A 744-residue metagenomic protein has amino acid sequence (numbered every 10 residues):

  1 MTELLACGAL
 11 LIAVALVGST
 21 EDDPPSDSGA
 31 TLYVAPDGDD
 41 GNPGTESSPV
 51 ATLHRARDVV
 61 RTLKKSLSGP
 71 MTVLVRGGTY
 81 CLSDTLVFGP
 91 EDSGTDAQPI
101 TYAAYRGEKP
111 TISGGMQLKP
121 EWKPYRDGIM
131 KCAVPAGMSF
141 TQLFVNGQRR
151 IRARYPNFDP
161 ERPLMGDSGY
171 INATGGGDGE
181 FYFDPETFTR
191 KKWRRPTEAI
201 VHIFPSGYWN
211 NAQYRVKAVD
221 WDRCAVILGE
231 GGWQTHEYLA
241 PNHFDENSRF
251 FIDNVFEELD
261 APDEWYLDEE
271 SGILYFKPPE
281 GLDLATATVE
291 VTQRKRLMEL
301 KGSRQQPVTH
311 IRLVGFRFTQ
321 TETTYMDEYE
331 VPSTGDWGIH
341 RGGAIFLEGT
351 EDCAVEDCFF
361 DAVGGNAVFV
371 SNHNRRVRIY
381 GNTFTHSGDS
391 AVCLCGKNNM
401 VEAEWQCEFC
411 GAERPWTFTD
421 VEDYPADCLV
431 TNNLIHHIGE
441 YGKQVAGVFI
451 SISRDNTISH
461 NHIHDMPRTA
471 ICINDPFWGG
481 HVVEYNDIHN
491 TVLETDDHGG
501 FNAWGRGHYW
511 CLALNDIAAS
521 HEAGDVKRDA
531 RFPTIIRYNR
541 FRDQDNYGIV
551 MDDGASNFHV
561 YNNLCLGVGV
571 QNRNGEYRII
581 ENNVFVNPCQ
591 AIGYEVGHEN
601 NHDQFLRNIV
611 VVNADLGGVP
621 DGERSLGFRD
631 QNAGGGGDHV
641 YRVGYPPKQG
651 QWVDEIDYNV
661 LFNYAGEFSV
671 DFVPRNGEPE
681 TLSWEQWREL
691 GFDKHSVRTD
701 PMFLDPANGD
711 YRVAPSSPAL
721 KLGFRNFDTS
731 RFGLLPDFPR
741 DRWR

Functional and structural regions predicted by a protein language model:
A6, L10-S28: Bacterial Sec-dependent signal peptides at the C-terminal "C-region" and cleavage site
G29-F359, M400-T419, Q649, N676-T699 (+1 more regions): Extracellular polysaccharide-degrading/modifying enzymes targeting complex plant/algal/animal polysaccharides
A30, G69-M71, G78, D84 (+23 more regions): The right-handed parallel beta-helix/beta-solenoid scaffold, focusing on the short coil/turn and N-cap positions
L74, C81, V87, T101-A103 (+22 more regions): Extracellular beta-strand solenoid repeats
S83-P90, A97, T101, N557-N708: Predominantly extracellular beta-rich ligand-binding scaffolds that present long acidic/polar faces for carbohydrate
D84-T85, E322-E328, G364-V370, G388-L394 (+11 more regions): Short glycine/acidic-rich loop motifs that flank beta-strands on beta-rich extracellular proteins
C132-V134, D178, P241-F256, V331-G342 (+5 more regions): Surface-exposed acidic, glycine/proline-enriched linker/cap segments that occur as 15-30-residue helix-coil
T309-Q320, E351-G365, N374-D389, N398-G439 (+8 more regions): Right-handed parallel beta-helix
